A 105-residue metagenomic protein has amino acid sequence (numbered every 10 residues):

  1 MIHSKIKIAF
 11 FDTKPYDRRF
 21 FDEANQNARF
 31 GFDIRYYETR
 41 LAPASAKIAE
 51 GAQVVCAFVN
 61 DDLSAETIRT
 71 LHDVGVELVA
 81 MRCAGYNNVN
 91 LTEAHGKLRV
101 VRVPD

Functional and structural regions predicted by a protein language model:
M1-A52: N-terminal glycine-/charge-rich "phosphate-binding" loop or analogous flexible N-terminal tail
A52-D105: Phosphate/diphosphate ligand-binding glycine-rich loop within oxidoreductases
